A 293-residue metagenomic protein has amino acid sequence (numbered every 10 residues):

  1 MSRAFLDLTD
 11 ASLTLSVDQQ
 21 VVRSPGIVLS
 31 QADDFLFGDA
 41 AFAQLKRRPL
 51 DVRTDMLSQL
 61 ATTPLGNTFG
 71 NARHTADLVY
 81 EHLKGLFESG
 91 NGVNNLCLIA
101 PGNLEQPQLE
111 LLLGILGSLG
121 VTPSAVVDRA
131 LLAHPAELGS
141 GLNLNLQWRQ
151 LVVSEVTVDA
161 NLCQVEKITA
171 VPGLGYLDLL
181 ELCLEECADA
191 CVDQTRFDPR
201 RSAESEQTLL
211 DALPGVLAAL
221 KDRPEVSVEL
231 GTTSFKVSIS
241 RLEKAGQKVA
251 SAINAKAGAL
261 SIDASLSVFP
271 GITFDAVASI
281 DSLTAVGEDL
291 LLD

Functional and structural regions predicted by a protein language model:
M1-D10, T14-L15, L50, T54-N143 (+4 more regions): Nucleotide/phosphate-binding catalytic cleft detector across ATP-hydrolyzing and phosphate-transferring enzymes
D7-D10, L98-N103, N145-Q147, I262-P270 (+1 more regions): Structural motif
L13-V17, I27-L29, L151-V156: Short beta-strand scaffold segments in enzyme catalytic cores
V22-F37: Short catalytic helix/loop segments, enriched in acidic residues and glycine and frequently bearing histidine
V22-R23, N161-E166: Beta-strand initiation motifs
D33-R53: N-terminal cap/recognition module
S140-V153, D293: A polyampholytic, Gly/Pro-enriched intrinsically disordered region
V216-D293: Helical "lid/coupling" subdomains associated with nucleotide-phosphate turnover
